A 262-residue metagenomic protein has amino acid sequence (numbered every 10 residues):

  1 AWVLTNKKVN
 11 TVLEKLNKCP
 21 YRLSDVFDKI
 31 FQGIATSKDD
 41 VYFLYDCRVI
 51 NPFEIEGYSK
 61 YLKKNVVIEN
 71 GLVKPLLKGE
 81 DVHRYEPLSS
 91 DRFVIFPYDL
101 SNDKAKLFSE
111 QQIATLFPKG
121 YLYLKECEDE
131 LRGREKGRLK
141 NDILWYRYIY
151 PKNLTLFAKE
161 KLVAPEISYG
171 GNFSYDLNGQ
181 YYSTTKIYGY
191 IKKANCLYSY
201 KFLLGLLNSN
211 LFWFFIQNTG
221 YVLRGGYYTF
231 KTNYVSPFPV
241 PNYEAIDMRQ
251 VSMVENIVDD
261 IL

Functional and structural regions predicted by a protein language model:
A1, D259-L262: Short, intrinsically disordered, charge-balanced linker/junction segments flanking boundaries in proteins
W2-Q250: Polybasic, glycine- and aromatic-enriched phosphate-binding surface used to engage nucleic acids
L206, M253-D260: Amphipathic alpha-helical coiled-coil/heptad-repeat segments
